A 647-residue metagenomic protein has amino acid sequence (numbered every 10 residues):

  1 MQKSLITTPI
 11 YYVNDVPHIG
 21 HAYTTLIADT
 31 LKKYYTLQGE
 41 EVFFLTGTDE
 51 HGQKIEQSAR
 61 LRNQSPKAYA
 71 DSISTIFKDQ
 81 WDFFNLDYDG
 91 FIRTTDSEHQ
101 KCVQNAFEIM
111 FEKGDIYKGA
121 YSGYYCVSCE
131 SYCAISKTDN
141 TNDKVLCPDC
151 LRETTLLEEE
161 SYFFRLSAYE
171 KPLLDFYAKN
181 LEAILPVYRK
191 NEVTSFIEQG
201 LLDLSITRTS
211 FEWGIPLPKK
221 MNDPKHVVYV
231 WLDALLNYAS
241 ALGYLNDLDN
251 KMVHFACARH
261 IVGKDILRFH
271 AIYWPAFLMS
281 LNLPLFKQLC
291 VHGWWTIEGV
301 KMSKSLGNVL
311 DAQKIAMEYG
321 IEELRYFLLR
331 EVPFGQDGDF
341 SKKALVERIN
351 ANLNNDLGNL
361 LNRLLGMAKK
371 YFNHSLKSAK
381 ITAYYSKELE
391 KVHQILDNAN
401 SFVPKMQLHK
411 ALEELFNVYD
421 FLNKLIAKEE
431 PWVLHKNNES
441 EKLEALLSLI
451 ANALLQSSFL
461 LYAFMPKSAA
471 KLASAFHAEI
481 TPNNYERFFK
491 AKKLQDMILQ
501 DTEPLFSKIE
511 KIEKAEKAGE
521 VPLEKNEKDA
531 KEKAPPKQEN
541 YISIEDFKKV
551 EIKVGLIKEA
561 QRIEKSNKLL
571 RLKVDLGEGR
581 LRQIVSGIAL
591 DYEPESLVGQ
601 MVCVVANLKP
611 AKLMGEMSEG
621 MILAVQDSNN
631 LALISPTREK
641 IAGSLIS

Functional and structural regions predicted by a protein language model:
M1-G39, L45-T46, E98-C102, D149-C150 (+2 more regions): Structured secondary-structure scaffolds
M1-I73, G90-E112, C129, I261 (+5 more regions): N-terminal catalytic cores of NTP/NDP-binding nucleotidyl/phosphoryl-transfer enzymes
I73-D87: A glycine-rich helix N-cap at a beta->alpha junction
K113-E170: Cys/His-rich short segments
K118, L345-I381, K391-K493, I498 (+1 more regions): Helix-rich, typically C-terminal accessory recognition domains appended to large enzymatic cores
Q288-V291, A473-S474, R571: Beta-strand segments within the central parallel beta-sheet cores of soluble alpha/beta enzyme folds
A469-D546: Intrinsic disorder at enzyme termini
E527-S647: Phosphate-backbone binding interfaces of nucleic-acid-interacting proteins
